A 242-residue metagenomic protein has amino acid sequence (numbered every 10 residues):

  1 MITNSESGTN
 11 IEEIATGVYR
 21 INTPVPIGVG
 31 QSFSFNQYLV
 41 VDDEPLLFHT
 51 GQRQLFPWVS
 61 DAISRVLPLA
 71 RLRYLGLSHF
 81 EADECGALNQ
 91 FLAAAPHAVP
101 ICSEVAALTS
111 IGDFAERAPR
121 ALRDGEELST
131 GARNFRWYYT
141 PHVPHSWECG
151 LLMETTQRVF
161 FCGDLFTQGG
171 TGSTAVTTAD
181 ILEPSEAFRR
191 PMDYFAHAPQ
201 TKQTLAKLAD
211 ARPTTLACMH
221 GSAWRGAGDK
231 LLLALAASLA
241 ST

Functional and structural regions predicted by a protein language model:
N4, T9-S64, G150-C162: Conserved beta-strand hairpin/beta-sheet module of binuclear metal-dependent hydrolase folds, prominently
E6-G8, E13, H97-C149, A196-A209: Metallo-beta-lactamase
P24-V29, G51-R53, G76-H79, R136-H142 (+1 more regions): Short, flexible loop segments at the rims of nucleotide/cofactor-binding pockets, characterized by
F48-T50, L72-F80, P100-E104, F160-G163 (+2 more regions): Active-site neighborhood of phospho(di)ester-bond hydrolases with catalytic His/Asp-centered motifs
L55, F80-C85, A107-S110, E126 (+3 more regions): Active-site environment of divalent metal-dependent phosphoester hydrolases
L55-I101: Active-site metal-binding motif and surrounding structural segment of the metallo-beta-lactamase
V59-D61, L88-Q90, G112-F114, T174 (+1 more regions): Short amphipathic alpha-helical segments
P141-D229, L233, A237-L239: Metallo-beta-lactamase
